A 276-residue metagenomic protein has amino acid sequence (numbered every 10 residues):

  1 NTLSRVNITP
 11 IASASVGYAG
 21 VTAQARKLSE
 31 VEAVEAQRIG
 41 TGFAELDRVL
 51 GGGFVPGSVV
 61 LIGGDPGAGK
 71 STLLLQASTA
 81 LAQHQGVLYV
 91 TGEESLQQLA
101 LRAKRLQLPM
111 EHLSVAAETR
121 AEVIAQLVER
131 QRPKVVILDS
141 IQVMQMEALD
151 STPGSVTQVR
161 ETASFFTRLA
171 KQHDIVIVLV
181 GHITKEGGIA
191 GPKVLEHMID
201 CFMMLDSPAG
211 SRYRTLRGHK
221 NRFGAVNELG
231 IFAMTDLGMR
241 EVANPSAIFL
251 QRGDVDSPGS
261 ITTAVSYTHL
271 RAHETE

Functional and structural regions predicted by a protein language model:
N1-A19: Interdomain "pre-motor" coupling segment immediately N-terminal to P-loop NTPase/helicase cores
T9-P10, T22-A25, R130-Q131, Q142 (+1 more regions): Conserved P-loop NTPase
A14-L106, A125, E129: The Walker A/P-loop phosphate-binding site
V49, L99, D139, G181 (+1 more regions): Residue-level signature of catalytic and energy-coupling elements of molecular machines, predominantly ATP/GTP-dependent
V60-L61, T72, P109, A116-L205 (+1 more regions): P-loop NTPase motor core
A77, R102, G188-P192, M204 (+2 more regions): Short beta-alpha junctions and helix-cap segments that line functional grooves
L99, H269-E276: Single conserved hydrophobic/aromatic residue that forms the stacking wall/gate of nucleotide- or nucleobase-binding
A100-L101, E111-S114: Cytosolic-facing regulatory segments adjacent to core modules
